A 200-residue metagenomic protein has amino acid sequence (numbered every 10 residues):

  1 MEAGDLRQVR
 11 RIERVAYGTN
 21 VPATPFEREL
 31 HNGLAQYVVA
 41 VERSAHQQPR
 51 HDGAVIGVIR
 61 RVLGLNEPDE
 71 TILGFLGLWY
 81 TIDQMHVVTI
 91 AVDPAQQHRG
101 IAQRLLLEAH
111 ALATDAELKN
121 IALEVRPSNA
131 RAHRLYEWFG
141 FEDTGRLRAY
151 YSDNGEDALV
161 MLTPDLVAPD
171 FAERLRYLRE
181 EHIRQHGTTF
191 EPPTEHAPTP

Functional and structural regions predicted by a protein language model:
A3-A95, Q103-A116, P164-A168, L175-P200: Acetyl-CoA-dependent GNAT
D93, Q97, R126-S128, D153: Residue-level recognition of the GNAT/N-acetyltransferase active site
G100: Glycine-rich phosphate-binding loop
L106, S128-A132, A149-N154: Short glycine/proline-centered loop/turn elements that form peptide/ligand docking sites
A113-E124, L135, L147: Conserved GNAT acetyl-CoA-binding A-motif
A122-E124, E142-L159, F171-A172, L178-E180: Conserved catalytic-core motifs of GNAT/GCN5-like acyltransferases
Y136, F141, M161: Conserved active-site tyrosine of GNAT-family acetyltransferases
